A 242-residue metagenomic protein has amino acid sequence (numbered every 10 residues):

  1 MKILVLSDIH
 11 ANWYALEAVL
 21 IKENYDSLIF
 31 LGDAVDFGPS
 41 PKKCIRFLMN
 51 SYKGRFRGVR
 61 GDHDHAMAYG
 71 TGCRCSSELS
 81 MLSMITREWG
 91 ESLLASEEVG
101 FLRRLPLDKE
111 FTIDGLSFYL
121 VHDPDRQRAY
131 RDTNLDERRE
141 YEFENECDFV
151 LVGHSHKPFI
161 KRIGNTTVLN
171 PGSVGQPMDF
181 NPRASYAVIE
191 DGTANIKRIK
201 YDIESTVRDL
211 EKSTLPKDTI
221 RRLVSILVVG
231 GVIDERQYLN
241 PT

Functional and structural regions predicted by a protein language model:
K2-H10, S117-P124, V168-G172: Active-site-proximal beta-strand elements of phosphoester/diester hydrolases
L4-S96: Core catalytic region of metal-dependent phosphoesterases/phosphodiesterases, especially metallo-beta-lactamase-like
H10-A15, D36-P39, H63-A68, R128 (+2 more regions): Active-site environment of divalent metal-dependent phosphoester hydrolases
S77-L82, I113-E144, P177: Active-site-proximal segments of metal-dependent phosphoesterases and phosphodiesterases across multiple
L82-S117: Metallo-beta-lactamase
D108-E110, L120, I160, Y186-V188: Conserved hydrophobic/aromatic beta-strand scaffold that supports enzyme active sites
T133-K161, T166-L169: Anionic-ligand binding region
R162-T242: Acidic, His/Gly-rich catalytic cores of divalent-metal-dependent hydrolytic chemistry
